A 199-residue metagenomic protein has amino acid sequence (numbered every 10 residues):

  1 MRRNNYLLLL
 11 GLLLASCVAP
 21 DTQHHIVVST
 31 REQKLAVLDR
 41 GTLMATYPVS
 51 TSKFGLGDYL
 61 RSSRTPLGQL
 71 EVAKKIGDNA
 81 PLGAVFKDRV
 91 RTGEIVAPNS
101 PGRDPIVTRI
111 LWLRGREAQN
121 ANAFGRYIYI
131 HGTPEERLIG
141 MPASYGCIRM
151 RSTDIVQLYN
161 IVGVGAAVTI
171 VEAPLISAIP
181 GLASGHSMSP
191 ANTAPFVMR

Functional and structural regions predicted by a protein language model:
M1-L7: Bacterial N-terminal signal peptides that target proteins for export
L14-S16: C-terminal motif of bacterial Sec signal peptides marking the signal peptidase cleavage site
V18-P20: Bacterial signal peptide processing site
Q23-P48: Post-signal peptide N-terminal segment of mature Sec-exported envelope proteins
H25, T46-P48, Q69, Y127 (+1 more regions): Well-ordered beta-strand positions in beta-sheet-rich domains
E32-K34, Q69, I110: Structural motif
M44, P48-A80: Electropositive
Y59-R64, A80-R199: Exported/periplasmic cell-wall-interacting domains
